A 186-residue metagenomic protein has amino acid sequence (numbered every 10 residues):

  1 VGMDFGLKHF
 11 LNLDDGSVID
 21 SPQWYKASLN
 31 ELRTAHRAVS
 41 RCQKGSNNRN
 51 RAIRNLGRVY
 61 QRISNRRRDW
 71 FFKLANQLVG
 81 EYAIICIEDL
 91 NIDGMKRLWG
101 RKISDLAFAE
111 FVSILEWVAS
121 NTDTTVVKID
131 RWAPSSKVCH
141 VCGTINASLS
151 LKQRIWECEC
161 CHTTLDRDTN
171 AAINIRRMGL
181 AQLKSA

Functional and structural regions predicted by a protein language model:
V1-A186: Positively charged, helix-rich recognition surfaces that bind polyanionic ligands
